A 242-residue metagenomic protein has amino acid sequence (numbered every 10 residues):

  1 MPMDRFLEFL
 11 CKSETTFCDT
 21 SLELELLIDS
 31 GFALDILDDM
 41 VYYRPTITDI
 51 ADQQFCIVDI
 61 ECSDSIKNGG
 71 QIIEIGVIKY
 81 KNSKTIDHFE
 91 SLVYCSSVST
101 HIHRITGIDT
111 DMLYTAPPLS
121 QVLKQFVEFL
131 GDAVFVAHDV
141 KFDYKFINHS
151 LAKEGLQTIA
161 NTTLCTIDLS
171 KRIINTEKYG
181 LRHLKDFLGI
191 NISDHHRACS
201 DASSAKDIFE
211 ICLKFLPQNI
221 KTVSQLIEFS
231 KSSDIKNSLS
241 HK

Functional and structural regions predicted by a protein language model:
M1-Q53: N-terminal accessory regions of nucleic-acid-interacting proteins
M3-R5, S21, S30, E210-K242: Acidic two-metal-ion nuclease catalytic site recognized across multiple nuclease folds, prominently DnaQ/RNase D-T
Y43-P45, Q53-N148, K153, A160 (+1 more regions): Conserved non-catalytic scaffold segment of RNase H-like nuclease domains
S150-K153, R172, F187, I211-F215: Active-site catalytic microenvironments for nucleophilic, acid-base chemistry
T163-G180: Short alpha-helix plus adjacent loop in nuclease-associated cores
R197-E210: Acidic, divalent-metal-coordinating active-site segment for phosphoryl/phosphodiester hydrolysis, typified by short
